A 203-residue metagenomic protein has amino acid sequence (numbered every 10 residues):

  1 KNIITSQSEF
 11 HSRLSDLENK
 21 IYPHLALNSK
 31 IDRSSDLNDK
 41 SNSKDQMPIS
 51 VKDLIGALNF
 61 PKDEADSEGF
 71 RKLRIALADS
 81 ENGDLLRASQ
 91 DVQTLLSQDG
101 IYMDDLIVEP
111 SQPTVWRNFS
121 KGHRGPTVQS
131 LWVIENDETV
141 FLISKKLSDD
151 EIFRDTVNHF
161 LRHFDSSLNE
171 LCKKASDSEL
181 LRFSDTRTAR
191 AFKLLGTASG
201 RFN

Functional and structural regions predicted by a protein language model:
K1-D32: Long amphipathic alpha-helical coiled-coil
R13, L17-K20, A76, V92-L95 (+1 more regions): Generic, well-ordered alpha-helical scaffold segments in large soluble proteins
R13, L25-L27, D105, G122 (+1 more regions): Generic signature of intrinsically disordered, low-complexity segments enriched in small/polar residues
E18, G100, L168, F192 (+1 more regions): A structural signal for well-ordered alpha-helices, especially hydrophobic packing surfaces of coiled-coils
D32-N42, L54, L58, G196-N203: Cytosol-facing regions at membranes
D39-S178, R182: Structured extramembrane domains adjacent to transmembrane segments
F164, K174-N203: C-terminal tails and terminal domains of large nucleic-acid-associated and other macromolecular-machine proteins
